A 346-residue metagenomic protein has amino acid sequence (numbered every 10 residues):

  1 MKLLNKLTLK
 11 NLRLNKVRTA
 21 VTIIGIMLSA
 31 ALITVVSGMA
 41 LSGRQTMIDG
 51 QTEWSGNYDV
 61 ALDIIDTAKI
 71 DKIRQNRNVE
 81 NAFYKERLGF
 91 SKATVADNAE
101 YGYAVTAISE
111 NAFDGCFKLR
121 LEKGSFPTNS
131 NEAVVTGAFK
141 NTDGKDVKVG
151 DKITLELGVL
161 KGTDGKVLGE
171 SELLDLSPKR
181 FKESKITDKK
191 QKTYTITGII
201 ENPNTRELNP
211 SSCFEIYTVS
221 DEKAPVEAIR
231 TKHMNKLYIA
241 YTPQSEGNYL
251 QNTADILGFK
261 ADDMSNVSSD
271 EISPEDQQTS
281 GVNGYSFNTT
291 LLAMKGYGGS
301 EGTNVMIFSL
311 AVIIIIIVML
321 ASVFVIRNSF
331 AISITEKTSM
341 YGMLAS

Functional and structural regions predicted by a protein language model:
M1-T34, R44, D49: N-terminal Sec/SRP start-transfer signal
N11-L14, F126, T303-N304: Helix-boundary and loop/linker segments of multi-pass membrane transporters
N15, F324-S346: Interfacial "coupling" helices/loops that link adjacent transmembrane helices in transporter permeases
L28-V35, M39, I317-S322, I326: Hydrophobic alpha-helical membrane-associated segments
L41-M294: Basic-flanked hydrophobic alpha-helices used for secretion and membrane insertion
T290-N304: Transmembrane helix-boundary elements of multi-pass transport/secretion proteins, especially ABC-type permease modules
E301-V318: N-terminal membrane-entry
